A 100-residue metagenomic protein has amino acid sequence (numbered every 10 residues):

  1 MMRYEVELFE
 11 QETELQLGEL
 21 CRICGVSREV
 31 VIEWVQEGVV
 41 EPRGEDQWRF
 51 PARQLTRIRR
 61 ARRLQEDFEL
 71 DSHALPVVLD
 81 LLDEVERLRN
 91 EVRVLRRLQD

Functional and structural regions predicted by a protein language model:
M2-G18, R22, E29-I32, Q36-D100: Arg/Lys-rich, alpha-helical DNA-contact motif
